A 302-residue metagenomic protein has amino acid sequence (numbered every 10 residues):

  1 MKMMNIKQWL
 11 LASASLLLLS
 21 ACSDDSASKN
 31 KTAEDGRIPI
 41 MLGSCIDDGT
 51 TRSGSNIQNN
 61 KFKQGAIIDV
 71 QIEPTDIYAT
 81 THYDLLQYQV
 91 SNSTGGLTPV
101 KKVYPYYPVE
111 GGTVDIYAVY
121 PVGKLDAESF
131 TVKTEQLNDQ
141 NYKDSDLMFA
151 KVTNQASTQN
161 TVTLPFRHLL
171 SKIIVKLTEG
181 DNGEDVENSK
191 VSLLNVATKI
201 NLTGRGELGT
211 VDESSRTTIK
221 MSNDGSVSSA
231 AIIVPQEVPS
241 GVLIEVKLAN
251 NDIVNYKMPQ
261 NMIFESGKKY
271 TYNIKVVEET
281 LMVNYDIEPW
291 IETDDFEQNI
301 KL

Functional and structural regions predicted by a protein language model:
K2-A12, L19-L302: Sec-type signal peptide cleavage vicinity
